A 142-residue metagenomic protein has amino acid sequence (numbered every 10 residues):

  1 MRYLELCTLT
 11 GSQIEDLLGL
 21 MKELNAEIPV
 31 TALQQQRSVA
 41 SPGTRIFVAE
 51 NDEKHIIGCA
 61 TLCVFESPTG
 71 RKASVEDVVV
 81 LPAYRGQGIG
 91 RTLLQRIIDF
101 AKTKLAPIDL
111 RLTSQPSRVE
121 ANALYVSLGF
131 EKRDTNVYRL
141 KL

Functional and structural regions predicted by a protein language model:
M1-V30: Short amphipathic alpha-helix that is part of the acyltransferase structural core
A26-I46: Active-site rim helix/loop that mediates acceptor-substrate recognition in acyltransferases
T44, G70, V75, R133: Short coil/loop residues immediately preceding or within conserved phosphate-binding loops of NTP-utilizing enzyme
V48, H55-V64, S74, V79: Conserved beta-strand in the GNAT
V64-E66, L140: A short acidic/small-residue loop/turn micro-motif
V80, G86-D99, A123, S127: Conserved acetyl-CoA-binding loop-helix of GNAT-fold acetyltransferases
R91, P116-D134, L140: Conserved active-site alpha-helix within GNAT-family acetyltransferase domains
A101-S114: Conserved GNAT acetyl-CoA-binding A-motif
